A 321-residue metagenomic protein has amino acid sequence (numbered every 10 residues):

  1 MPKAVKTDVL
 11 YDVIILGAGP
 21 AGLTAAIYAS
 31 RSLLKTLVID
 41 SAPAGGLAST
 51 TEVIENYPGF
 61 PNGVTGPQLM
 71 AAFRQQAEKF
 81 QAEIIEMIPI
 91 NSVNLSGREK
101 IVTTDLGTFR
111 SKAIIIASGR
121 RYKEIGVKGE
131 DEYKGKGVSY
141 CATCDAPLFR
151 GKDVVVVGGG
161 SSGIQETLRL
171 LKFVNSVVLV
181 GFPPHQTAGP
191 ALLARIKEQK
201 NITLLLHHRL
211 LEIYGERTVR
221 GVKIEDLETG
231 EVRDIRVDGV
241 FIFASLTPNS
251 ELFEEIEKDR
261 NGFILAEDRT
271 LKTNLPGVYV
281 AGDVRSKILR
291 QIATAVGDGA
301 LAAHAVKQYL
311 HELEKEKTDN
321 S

Functional and structural regions predicted by a protein language model:
P2, R121, G126, E132-L148 (+4 more regions): FAD-site-proximal beta/loop scaffold in flavoenzymes
K3-K6, Y11-F80, I164-P190, L205: Beta1-alpha1 glycine-rich phosphate/pyrophosphate-binding loop at the start of Rossmann-like nucleotide-binding domains
T7-L10, P147-D153: Short helix-loop-beta connector
V9, A77-T103, T108-S111, L171-D268 (+1 more regions): A Rossmann-like FAD-binding core segment of flavoenzymes
G17, D40, S118, G158 (+3 more regions): Short beta-strand/turn micro-motifs composed of small residues that flank or help shape donor/cofactor-binding pockets
G19-P20, P43, R120-Y122, G160-S162 (+1 more regions): Residue-level detector of alpha-helix initiation sites
I84-I88, V93-L148: Glycine/small-residue-rich loop that forms an oxyanion/phosphate-binding "nest" at active or ligand-binding sites
